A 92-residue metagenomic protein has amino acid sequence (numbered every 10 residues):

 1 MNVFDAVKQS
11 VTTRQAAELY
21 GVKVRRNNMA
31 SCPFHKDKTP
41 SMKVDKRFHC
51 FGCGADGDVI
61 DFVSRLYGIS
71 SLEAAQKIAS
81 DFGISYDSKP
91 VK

Functional and structural regions predicted by a protein language model:
M1-K92: N-terminal structured subdomain of primase-like DNA metabolism proteins
